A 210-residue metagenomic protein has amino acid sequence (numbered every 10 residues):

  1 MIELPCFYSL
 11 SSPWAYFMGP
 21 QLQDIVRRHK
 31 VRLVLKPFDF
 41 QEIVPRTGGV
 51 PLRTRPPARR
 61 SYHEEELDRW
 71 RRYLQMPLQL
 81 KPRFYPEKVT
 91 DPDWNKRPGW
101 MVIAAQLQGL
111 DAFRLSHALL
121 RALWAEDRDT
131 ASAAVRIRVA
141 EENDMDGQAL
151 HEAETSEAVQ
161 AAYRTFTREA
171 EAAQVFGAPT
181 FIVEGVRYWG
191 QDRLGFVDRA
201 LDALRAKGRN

Functional and structural regions predicted by a protein language model:
I2-C6, L10-R32, I103, L107 (+1 more regions): C-terminal cap of thioredoxin/glutaredoxin-like
L10, F17-L123: Structural alpha/beta surface segment adjacent to cysteine/selenocysteine redox centers across thiol/disulfide enzymes
